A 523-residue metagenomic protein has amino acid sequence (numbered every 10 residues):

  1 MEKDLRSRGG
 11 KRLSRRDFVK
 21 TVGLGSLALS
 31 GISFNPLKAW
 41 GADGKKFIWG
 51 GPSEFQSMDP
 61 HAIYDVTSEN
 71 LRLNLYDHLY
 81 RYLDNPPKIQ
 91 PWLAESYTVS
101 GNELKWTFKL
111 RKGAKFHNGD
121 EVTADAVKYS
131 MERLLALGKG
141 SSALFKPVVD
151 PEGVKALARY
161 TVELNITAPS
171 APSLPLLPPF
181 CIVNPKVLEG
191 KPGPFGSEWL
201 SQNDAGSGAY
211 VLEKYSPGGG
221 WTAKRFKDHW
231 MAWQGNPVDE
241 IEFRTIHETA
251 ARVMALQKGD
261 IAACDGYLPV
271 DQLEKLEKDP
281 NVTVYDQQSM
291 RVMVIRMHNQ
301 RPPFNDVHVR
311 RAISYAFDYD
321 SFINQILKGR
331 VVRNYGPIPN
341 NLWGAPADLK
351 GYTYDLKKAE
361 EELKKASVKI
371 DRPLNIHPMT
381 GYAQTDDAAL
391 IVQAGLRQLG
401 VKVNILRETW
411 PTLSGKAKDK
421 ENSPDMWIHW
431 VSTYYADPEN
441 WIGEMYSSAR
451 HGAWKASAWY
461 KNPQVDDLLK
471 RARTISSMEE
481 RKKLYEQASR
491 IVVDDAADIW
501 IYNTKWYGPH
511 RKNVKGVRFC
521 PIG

Functional and structural regions predicted by a protein language model:
M1-D17: N-terminal secretory signal peptides
G25-L29, F34, S216, G220 (+6 more regions): Detector for C-terminal structural segments
G50-G101, E132, A205-S207: N-terminal lobe/hinge region of extracytoplasmic solute-binding protein
L83-K88, P178-N236, E240, E248 (+2 more regions): Gly/Pro-rich hinge or "lid" segments in bacterial periplasmic/extracellular proteins
E95-G140, L157, E163-N165, A255 (+1 more regions): Aromatic- and charge-enriched surface segment that lines or borders ligand/interaction sites
K109, A143-E189, K214: Surface-exposed binding/hinge segments that line and control ligand-binding clefts or catalytic entry sites
T123-E132, R159-N165, G208-A209, P237-E240 (+6 more regions): Alpha-helical secondary-structure segments
E198, D228-E274, K402: Ligand-site clamp/hinge motif
